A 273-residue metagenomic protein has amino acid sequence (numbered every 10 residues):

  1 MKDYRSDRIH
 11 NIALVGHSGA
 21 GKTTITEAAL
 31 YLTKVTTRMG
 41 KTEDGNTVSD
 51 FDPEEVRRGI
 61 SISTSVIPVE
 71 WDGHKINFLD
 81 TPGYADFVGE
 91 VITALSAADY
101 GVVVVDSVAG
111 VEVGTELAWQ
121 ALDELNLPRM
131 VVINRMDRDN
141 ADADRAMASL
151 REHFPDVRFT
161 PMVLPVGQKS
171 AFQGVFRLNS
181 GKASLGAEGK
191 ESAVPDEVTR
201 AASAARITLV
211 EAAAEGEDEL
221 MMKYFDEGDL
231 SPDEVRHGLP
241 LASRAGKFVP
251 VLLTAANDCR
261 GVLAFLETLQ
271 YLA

Functional and structural regions predicted by a protein language model:
M1-A20, D106-A273: P-loop NTPase catalytic nucleotide-binding module
M1-V105, V111, R200-A202, E215: P-loop NTPase switch module centered on the Walker A-proximal segment
